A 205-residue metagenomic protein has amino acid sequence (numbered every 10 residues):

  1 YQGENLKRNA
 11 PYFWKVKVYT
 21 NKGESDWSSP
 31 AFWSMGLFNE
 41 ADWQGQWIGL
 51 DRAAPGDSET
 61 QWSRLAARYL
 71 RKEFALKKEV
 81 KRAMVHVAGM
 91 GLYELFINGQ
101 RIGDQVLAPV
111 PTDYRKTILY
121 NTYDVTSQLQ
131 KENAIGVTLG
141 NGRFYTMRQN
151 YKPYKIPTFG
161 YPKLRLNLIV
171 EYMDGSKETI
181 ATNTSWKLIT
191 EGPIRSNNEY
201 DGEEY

Functional and structural regions predicted by a protein language model:
Y1-P11, K17, N21-W27, A41-D51: Recognizes extended acidic, P/S/T-rich segments that occur within or adjacent to Ig-like beta-sandwich modules
P11-K15, T20, F32-G36, L70-Y205: Accessory beta-strand-rich segments of carbohydrate-active enzymes
A31-F74, P157: Non-catalytic, glycine-rich low-complexity segments
